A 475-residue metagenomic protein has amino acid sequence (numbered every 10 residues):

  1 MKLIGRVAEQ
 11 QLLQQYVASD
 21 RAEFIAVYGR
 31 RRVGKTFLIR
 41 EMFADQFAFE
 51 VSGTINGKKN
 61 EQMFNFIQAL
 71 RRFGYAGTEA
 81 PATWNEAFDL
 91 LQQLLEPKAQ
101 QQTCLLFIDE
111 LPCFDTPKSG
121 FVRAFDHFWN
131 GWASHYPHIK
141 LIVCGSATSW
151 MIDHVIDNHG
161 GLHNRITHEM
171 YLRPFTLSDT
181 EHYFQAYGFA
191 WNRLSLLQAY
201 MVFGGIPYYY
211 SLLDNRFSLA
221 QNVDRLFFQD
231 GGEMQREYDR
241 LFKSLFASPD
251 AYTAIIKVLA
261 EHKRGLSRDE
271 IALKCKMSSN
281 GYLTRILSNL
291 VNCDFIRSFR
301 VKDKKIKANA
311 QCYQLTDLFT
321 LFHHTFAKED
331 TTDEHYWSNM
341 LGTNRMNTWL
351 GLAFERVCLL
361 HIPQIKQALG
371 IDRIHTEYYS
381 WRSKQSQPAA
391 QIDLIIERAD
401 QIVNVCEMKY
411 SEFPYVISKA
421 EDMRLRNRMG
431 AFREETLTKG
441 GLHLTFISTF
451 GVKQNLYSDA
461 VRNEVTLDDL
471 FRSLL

Functional and structural regions predicted by a protein language model:
M1-M340, N344, L444: Phosphate-binding site recognition
A310-L475: A cross-kingdom feature that marks ATP-driven nucleic-acid transaction machinery
